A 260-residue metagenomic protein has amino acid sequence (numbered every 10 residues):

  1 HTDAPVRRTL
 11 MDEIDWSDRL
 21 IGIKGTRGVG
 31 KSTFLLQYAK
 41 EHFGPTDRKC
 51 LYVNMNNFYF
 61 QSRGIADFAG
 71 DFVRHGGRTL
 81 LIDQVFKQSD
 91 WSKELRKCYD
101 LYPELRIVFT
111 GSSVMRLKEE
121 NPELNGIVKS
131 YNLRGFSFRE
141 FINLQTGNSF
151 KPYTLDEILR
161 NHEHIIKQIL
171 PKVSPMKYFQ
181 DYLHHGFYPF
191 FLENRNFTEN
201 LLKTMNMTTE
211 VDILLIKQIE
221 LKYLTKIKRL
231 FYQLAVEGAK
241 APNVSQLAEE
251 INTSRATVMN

Functional and structural regions predicted by a protein language model:
H1-E13: N-terminal pre-Walker A segment at the start of P-loop NTPase domains
I23: Hydrophobic anchor at the beta1->P-loop junction of P-loop NTPases
R27-G28: Walker A (P-loop) phosphate-binding loop of P-loop NTPases
K31-S32: Conserved lysine of the Walker
Q61-V108: Conserved nucleotide-sensing/catalytic segment adjacent to the nucleotide-binding pocket in NTP-handling enzymes
L81, R106-S112, N132, F141: Structural recognition of the conserved hydrophobic beta-strand(s) that form the central parallel beta-sheet of P-loop
M115-S130, L144-T146: Short regulatory helix/loop adjacent to the ATP-binding pocket of P-loop NTPases
T146-N260: Interdomain hinge/linker elements that couple catalytic modules in large macromolecular machines
